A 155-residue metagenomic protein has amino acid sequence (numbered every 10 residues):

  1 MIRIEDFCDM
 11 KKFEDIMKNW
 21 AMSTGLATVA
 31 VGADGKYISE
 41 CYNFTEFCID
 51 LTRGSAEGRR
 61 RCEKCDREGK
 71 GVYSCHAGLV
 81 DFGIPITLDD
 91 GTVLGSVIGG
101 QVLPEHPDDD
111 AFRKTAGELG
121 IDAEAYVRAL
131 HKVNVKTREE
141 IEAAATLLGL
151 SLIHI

Functional and structural regions predicted by a protein language model:
M1-F7, L130-T137: Short regulatory/linker helices and ligand/cofactor-binding micro-motifs at input modules
I2-V80: Structured interaction and signal-relay segments at domain junctions
G35, D90-G91, L148: Hydrophobic structural packing positions in well-ordered secondary structure
C41, T137-R138: Intrinsic-disorder/low-complexity, polar/charged segments
C65-K114: Sensory/regulatory domains in signal-transduction proteins
I98-V133, A145-S151: N-terminal sensory and localization modules of signal-transduction and trafficking proteins
E140-A144: Membrane-proximal amphipathic alpha-helices that sit immediately adjacent to an N-terminal transmembrane/signal-anchor
I153-I155: Conserved small/polar residues in nucleotide/adenosyl-binding loops
